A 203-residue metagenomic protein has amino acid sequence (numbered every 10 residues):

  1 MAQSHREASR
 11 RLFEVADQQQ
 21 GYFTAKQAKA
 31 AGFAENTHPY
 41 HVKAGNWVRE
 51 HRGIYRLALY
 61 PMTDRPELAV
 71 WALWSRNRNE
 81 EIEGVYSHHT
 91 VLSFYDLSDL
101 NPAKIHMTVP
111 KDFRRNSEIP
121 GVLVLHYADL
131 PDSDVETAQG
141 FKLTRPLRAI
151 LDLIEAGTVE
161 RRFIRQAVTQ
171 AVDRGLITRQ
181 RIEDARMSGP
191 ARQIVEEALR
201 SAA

Functional and structural regions predicted by a protein language model:
A2-R11, D17-R145, A149-L153, G157-A203: Short gly/ser-rich loop at a beta-strand->alpha-helix junction or flexible surface loop bordering the NTP-binding
